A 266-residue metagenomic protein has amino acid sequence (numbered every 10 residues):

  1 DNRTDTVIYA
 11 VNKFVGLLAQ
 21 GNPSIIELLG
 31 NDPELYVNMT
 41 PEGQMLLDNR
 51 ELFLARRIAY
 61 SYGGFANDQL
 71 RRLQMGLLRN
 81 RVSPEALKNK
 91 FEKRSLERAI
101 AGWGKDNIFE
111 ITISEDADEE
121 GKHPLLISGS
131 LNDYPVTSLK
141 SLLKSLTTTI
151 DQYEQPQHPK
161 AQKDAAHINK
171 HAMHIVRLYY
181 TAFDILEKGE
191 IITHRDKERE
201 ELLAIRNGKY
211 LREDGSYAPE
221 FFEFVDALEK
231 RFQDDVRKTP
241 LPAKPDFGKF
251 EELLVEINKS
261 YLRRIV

Functional and structural regions predicted by a protein language model:
N2-V266: The feature captures the alpha-helical scaffold/lid subdomain characteristic of nucleotidyltransferase
